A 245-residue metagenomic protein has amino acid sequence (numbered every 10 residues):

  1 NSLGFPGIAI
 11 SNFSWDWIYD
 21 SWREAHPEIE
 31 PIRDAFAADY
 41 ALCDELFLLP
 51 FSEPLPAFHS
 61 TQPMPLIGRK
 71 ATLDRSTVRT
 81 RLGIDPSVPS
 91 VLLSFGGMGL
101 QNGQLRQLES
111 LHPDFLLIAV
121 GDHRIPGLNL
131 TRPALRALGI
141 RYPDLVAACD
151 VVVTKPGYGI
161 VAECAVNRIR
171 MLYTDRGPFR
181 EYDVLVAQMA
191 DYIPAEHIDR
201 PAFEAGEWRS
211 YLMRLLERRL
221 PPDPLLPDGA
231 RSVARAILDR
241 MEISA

Functional and structural regions predicted by a protein language model:
N1, G7-S11, G139-V184: A donor-sugar binding/catalytic signature common to diverse glycosyltransferases and related nucleotide-sugar
N1, L48-P54, L117-G127: Short, polar loop motifs at secondary-structure junctions
I10-S11, L49, M64, V120 (+1 more regions): Generic beta-sheet signal
S14-Y19, I125-P126, F179-Y182: Short gly/pro/ser/thr-enriched loop/turn and capping motifs at secondary-structure boundaries
W15-G97: A nucleotide-sugar donor-handling region in carbohydrate enzymes
I67-R69, L73-V151: Donor-nucleotide binding loops and adjacent catalytic segments primarily of GT-B fold Leloir glycosyltransferases
F179-S210, P227: Change "using UDP/GDP/dTDP sugars" to "using nucleotide sugars
R209-A245: C-terminal amphipathic helix plus adjacent low-complexity, charged tail appended to glycosyltransferase catalytic
